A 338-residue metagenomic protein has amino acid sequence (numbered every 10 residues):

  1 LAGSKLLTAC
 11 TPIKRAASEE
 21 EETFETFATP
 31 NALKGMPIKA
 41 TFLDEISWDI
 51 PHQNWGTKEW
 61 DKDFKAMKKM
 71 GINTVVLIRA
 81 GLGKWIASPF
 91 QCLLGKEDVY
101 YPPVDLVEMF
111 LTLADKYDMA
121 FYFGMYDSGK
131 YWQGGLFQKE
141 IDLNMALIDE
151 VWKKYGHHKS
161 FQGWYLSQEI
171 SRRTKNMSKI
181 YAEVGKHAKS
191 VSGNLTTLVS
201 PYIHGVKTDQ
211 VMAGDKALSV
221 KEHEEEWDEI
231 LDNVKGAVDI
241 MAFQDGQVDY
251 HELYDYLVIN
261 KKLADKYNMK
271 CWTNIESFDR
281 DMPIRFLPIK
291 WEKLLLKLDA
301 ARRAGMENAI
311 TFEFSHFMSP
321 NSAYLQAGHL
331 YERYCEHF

Functional and structural regions predicted by a protein language model:
L1-K14: N-terminal export signals
T11-T23: Bacterial Sec signal peptide processing site at the extreme N-terminus
E21-F338: Glycan-processing catalytic domains of CAZymes
